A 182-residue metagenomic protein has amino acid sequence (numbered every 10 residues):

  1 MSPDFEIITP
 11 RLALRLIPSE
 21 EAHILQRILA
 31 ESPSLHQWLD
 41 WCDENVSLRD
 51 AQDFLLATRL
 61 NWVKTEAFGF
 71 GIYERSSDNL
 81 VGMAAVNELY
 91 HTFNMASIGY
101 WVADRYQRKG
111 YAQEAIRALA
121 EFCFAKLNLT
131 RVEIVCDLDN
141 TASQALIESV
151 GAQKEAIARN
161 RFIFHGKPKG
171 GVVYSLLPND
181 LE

Functional and structural regions predicted by a protein language model:
M1-S34, G69-E182: Acyl-donor (CoA/ACP) binding surface of acyl/acetyltransferases
H36-A57: Conserved GNAT-fold acetyl-CoA-binding loop/helix
C42, L56-G71: A short helix-loop-beta-strand connector motif used in the catalytic cores of GNAT acetyltransferases and, in some
V46-S47, W62, G166, L181: A short hydrophobic/aromatic micro-motif that marks alpha-helical segments and, especially, helix-coil
A51-N61, G82-L89: Short, charged low-complexity intrinsically disordered segments located at boundaries of structured domains
